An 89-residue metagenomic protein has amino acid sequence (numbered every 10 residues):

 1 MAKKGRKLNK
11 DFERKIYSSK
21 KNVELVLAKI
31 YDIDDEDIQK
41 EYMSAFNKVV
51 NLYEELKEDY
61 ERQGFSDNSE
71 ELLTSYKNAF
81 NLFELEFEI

Functional and structural regions predicted by a protein language model:
M1-K10, L82-I89: Short acidic DE-rich linear segments
G5-D37: N-terminal acidic leader/helix
E13-K15, V26, E36-Q39, E61 (+2 more regions): Intrinsically disordered, low-complexity regions of eukaryotic proteins
L27, D34, V50-K57, F80-F87: A structural signal for well-ordered alpha-helices, especially hydrophobic packing surfaces of coiled-coils
D37-L73: Acidic, low-complexity, intrinsically disordered interaction modules
N68-I89: Amphipathic alpha-helical binding modules
